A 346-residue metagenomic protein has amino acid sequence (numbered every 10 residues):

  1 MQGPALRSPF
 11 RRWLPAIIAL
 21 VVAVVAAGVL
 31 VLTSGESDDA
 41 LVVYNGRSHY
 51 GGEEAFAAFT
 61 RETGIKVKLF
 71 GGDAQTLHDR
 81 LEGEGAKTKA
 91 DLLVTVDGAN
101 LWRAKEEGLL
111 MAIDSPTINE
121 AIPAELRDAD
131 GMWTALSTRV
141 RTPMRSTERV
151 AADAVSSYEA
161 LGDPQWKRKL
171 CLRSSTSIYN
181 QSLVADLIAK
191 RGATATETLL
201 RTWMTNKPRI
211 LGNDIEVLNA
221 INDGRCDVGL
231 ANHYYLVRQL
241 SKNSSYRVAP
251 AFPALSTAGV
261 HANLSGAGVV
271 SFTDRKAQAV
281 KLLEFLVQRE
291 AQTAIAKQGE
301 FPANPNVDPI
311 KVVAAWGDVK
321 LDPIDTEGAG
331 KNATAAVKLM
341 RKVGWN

Functional and structural regions predicted by a protein language model:
M1-A40: Short, low-complexity disordered leader/linker segments with a strong preference for bacterial N-terminal type II
P15, V29-W102, N346: Early extracytoplasmic/lumenal segment of secretory-pathway proteins
G46-E53, G72-T76, T88-C226: Extracytoplasmic ligand-binding site segments that recognize negatively charged/polar headgroups
A99-R103, N222, D227-V248: A ligand-binding cleft/hinge motif common to bilobed small-molecule-binding domains
R139, L199-M204, I210-L211, S245-S271: Periplasmic-binding protein-like
M144-R149, A262-R275, A294-I295: A bilobed periplasmic-binding-protein/Venus flytrap-type ligand-binding module shared by bacterial periplasmic
R168-S175, F285-P309: Periplasmic-binding protein-like
T194-T196, A303-N346: An extracytoplasmic/periplasmic, membrane-proximal ligand-sensing/linker region
